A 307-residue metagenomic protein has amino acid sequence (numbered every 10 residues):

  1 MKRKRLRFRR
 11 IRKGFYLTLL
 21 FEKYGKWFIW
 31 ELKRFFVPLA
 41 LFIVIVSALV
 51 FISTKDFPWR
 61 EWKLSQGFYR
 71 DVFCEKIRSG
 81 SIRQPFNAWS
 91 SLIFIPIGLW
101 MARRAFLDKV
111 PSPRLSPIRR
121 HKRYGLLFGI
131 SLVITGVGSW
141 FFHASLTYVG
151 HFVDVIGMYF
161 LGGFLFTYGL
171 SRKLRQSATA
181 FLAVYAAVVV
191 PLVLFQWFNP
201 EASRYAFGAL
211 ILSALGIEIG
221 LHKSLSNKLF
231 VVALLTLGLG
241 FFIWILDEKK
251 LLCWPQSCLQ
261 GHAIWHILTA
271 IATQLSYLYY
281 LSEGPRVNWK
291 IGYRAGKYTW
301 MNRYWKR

Functional and structural regions predicted by a protein language model:
K2-R3: Short, low-complexity, Lys/Arg-enriched N-terminal segments of secretory-pathway carbohydrate enzymes
R7-F8, R12-L182, A187-E201, S224-R307: Early transmembrane hairpin module of multi-pass membrane proteins
Y205-S224: Active-site rim beta-loop-alpha module in soluble metabolic enzymes
